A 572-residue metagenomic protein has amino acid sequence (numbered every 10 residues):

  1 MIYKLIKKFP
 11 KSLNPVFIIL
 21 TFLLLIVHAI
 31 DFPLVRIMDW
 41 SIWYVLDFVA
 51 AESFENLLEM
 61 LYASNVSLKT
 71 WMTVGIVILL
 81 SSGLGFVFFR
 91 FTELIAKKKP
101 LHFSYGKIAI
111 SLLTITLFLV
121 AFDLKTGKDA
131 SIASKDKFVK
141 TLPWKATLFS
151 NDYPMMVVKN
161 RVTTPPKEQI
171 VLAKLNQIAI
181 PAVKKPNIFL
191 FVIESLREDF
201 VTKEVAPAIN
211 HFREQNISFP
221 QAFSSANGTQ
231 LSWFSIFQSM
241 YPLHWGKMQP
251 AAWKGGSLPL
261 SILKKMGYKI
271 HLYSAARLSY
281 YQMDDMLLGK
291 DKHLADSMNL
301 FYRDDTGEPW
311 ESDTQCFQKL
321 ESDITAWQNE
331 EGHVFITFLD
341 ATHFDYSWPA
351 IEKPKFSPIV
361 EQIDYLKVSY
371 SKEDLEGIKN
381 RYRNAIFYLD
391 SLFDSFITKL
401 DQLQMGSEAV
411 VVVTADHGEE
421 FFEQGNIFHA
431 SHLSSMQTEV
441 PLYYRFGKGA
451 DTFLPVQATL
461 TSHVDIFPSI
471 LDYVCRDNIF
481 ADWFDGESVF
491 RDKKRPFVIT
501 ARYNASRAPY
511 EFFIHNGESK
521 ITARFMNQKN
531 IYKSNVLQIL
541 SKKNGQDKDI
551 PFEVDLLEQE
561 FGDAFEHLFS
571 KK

Functional and structural regions predicted by a protein language model:
M1-V139: Transmembrane and membrane-interface helices of multi-pass, inner-membrane envelope-modifying transferases
K4-K11, G85-A96, F103-A130, L278 (+2 more regions): Membrane-interface soluble catalytic domains
T114-Y365, G486: Active-site-proximal alpha/beta segments of enzymes that process anionic O-linked groups
W144, Q318-T325, I359-V411, G562: A long, amphipathic alpha-helix that forms part of the scaffold/cap immediately adjacent to metal-dependent active
V192, V413-T414, H463: Generic enzyme active-site microenvironment
P250-G255, E376-Y388, H432-T438, D451-P468 (+1 more regions): A short beta-strand-to-alpha-helix junction
L300-Y302, L366-N380, F446-T452, K543: Short glycine/proline-rich turn/loop motifs
D401-A450, A501-R502: Histidine-centered active-site microenvironments of extracellular/periplasmic hydrolases and transferases
